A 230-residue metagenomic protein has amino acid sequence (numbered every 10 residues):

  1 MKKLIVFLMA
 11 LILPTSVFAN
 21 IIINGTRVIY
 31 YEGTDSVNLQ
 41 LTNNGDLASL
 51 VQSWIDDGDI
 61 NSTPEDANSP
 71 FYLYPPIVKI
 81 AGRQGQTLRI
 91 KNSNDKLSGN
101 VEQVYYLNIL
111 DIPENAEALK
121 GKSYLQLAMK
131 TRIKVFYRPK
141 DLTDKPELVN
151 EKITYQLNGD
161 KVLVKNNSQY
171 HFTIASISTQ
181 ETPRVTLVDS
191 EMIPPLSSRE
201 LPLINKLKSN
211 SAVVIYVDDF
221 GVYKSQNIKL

Functional and structural regions predicted by a protein language model:
K2-A10: Sec-dependent signal peptide recognition, specifically the positively charged N-region followed immediately by
P14-F18: N-terminal signal peptide c-region/cleavage motif recognized by signal peptidases
A19-T42, K145-L157: Beta-sheet-dominated interaction scaffolds and their linkers
T26-P64: N-terminal targeting signals for Sec/Tat export/insertion, comprising classic cleavable signal peptides
L41-G45, V162-S168: Asparagine-centered strand-capping/turn motif at beta-strand->loop junctions
D46-V51, N100, Q169-I174: Short acidic/proline- and small/hydrophobic-mixed sequence motifs that coincide with surface turns and coil-to-beta
S62-K96, P183-S209: Intrinsically disordered, low-complexity Pro/Gly/Ser/Thr-rich segments with frequent PxxP/GP/PP motifs and embedded
S93-L142, S209-L230: Terminal connector regions
